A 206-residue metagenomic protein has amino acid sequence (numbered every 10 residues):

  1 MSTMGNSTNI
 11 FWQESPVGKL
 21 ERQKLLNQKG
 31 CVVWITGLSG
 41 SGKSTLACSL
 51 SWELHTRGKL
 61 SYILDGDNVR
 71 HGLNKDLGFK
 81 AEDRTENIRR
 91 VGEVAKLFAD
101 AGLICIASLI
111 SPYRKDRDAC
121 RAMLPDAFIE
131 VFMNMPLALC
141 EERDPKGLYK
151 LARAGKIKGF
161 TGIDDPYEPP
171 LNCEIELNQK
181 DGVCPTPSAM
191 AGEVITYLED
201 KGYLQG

Functional and structural regions predicted by a protein language model:
M1-V32: Extreme N-terminal, non-catalytic leader segments that precede Walker-type/kinase nucleotide-binding cores
I35: Hydrophobic anchor at the beta1->P-loop junction of P-loop NTPases
S39: The conserved Walker
K43: Conserved lysine of the Walker
C48-E93: Conserved substrate/cofactor phosphate-moiety recognition/catalytic segment in nucleotide-dependent phosphotransferases
G72-D83, A95-R153, G159: ATP-dependent NMP and nucleoside kinases share a basic, alpha-helical "lid"
N134-G192, Y197, K201-G206: Small-molecule kinase domains that catalyze NTP-dependent phosphoryl transfer to phosphate-bearing small molecules
